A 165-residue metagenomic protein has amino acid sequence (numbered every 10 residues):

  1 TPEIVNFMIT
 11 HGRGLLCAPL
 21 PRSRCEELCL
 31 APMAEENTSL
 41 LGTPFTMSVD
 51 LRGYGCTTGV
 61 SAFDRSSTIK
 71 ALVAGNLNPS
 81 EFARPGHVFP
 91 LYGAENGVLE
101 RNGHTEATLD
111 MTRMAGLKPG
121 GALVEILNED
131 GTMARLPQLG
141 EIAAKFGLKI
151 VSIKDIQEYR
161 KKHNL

Functional and structural regions predicted by a protein language model:
T1-L165: Catalytic domains of riboflavin
